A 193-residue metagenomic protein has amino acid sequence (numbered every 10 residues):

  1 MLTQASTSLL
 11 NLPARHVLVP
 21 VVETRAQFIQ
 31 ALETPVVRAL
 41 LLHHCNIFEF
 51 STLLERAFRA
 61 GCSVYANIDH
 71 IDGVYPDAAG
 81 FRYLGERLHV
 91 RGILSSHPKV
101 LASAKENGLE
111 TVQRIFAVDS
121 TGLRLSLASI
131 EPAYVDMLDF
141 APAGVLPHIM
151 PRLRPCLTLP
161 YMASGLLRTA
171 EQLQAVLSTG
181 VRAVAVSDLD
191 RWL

Functional and structural regions predicted by a protein language model:
M1-Y65, D72-V74, H89: Conserved N-terminal beta1-alpha1 strand-loop-helix module at the mouth
V19-E23, R38-I47, Y65-G73, R87-P98 (+3 more regions): Catalytic beta/alpha-barrel core
V21-E33, D77-Y83, S120-E131, T169-L173: Short, acidic/polar
A31, H97, V176: Conserved, mostly hydrophobic/aromatic
E33-A39, G61-C62, R87-R91, E106-V112 (+3 more regions): Glycine-enriched alpha-helix->loop->beta-strand junction motifs that scaffold or abut catalytic
L40-N46, D136-L146, G165-L193: Glycine-rich phosphate-binding active-site loops on the catalytic face of alpha/beta enzymes
S51-H70, A78-A79, E86-L88, P98 (+2 more regions): Alpha-helix-loop-beta-strand connector modules within alpha/beta enzyme cores
L125-L153: Strongly charged, low-complexity linkers/loops
